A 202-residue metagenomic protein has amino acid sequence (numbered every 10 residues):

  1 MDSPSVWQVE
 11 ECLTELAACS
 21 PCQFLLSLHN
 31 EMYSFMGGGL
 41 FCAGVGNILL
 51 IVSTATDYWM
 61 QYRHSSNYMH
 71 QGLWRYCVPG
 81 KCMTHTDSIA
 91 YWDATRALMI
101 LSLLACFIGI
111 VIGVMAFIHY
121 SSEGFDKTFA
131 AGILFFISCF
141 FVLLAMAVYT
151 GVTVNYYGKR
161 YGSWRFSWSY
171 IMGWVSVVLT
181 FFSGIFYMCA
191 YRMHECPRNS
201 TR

Functional and structural regions predicted by a protein language model:
S3, C12, L16-S27, M193-R202: Intrinsically disordered cytoplasmic terminal tails of membrane proteins
S20-M60, W92-T153, G173-S176, T180-H194: Signature of small four-pass
F24-M32, P79-T95, Y157-G173: Juxtamembrane membrane-interface segments at transmembrane-helix boundaries in membrane proteins
T56-R96: A surface-exposed beta-alpha-beta supersecondary segment
S66-Y76, A130-L134, P197-R202: Cytosolic juxtamembrane regulatory segments of membrane proteins
M69, R75, F140-V175, P197: Juxtamembrane loop segments immediately following a transmembrane helix
P79-G80, D126-K127, Y170-I171, N199-R202: Short, surface-exposed, polar/charged, turn-prone segments marking secondary-structure boundaries
